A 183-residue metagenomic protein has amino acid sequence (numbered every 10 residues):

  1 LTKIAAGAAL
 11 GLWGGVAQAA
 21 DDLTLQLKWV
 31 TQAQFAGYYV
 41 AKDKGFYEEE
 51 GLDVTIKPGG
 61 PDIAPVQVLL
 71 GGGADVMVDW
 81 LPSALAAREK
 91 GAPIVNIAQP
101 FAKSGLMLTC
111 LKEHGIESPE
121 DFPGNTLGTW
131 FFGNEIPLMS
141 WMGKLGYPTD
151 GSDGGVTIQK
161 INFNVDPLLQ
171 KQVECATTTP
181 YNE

Functional and structural regions predicted by a protein language model:
L1-T2: N-terminal export leaders
G14-V16: N-terminal signal peptide c-region/cleavage motif recognized by signal peptidases
D22-Y181: Short, glycine-/small- and polar/acidic-enriched structural segments that line small-molecule recognition paths
